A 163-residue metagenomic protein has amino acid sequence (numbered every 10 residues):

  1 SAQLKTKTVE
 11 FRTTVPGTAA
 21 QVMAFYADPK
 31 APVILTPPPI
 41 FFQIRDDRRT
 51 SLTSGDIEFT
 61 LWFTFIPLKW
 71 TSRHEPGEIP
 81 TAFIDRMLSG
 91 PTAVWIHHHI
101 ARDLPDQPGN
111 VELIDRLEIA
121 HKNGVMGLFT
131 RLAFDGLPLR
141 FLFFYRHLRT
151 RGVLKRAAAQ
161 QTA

Functional and structural regions predicted by a protein language model:
S1-L52: Hydrophobic ligand-binding cavity/cleft-lining segments
V9, L68, W95: Exposed loop/turn and edge beta-strand positions of beta-sandwich/beta-sheet ligand-binding modules
R12-P16, R73-E75, I100-R102, E118: Generic structural detector for well-ordered beta-strands
F25, L132-A133, L142, V153: Residues that form generic nucleotide/phosphate-binding pockets
D28, D135-G136, R156: Polar helix-capping/helix-linker motif
V33, Q43-T92, D106-P108, E112 (+3 more regions): Glycine-rich portal/gate segments that line the openings of hydrophobic small-molecule binding cavities
I84-F141: Beta-strand/loop substructures that line and gate deep hydrophobic ligand-binding cavities in soluble
F141-R149: A non-catalytic, amphipathic alpha-helix used as a structural packing/dimerization or gating element in enzyme scaffolds
